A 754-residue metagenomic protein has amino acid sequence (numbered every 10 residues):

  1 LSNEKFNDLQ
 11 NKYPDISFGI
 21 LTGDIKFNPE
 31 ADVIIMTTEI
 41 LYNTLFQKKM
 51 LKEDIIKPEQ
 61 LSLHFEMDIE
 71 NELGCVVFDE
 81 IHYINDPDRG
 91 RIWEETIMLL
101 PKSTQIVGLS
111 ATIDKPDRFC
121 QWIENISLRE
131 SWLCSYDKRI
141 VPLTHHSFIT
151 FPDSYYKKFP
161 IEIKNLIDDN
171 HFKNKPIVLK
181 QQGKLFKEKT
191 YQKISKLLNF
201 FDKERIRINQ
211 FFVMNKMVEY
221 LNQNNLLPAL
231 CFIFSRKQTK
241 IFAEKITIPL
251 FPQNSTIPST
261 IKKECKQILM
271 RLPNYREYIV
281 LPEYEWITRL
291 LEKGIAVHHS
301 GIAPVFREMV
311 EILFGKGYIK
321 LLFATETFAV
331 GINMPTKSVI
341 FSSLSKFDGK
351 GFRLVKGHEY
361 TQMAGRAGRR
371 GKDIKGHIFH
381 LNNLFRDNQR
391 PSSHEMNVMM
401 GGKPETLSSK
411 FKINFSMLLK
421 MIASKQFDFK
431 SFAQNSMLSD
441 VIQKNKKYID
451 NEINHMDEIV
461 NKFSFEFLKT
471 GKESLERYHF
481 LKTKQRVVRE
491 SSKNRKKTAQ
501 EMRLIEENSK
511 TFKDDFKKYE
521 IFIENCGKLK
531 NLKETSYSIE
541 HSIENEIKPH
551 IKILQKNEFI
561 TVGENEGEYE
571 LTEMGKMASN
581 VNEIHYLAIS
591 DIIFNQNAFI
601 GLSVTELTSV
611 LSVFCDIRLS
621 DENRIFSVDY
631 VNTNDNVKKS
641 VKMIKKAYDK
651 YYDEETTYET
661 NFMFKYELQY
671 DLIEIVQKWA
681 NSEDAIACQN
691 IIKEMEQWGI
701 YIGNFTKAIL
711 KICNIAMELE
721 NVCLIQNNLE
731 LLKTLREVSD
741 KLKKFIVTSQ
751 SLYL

Functional and structural regions predicted by a protein language model:
L1-N43, Q47, Q121, W132: Conserved nucleic-acid-binding Ia/Ib motif block in the N-terminal RecA-like helicase ATPase lobe
L1-T22, N209, M214-V218, F232 (+6 more regions): Conserved C-terminal RecA-like helicase domain
K5-F6, N43-K49, I81-E94, R118-F119 (+3 more regions): Conserved ATPase-coupling elements of RecA-like P-loop NTPase cores
E30-F46, K293-R307, L313-N333: Conserved two-lobed SF2 helicase motor
T38-L41, F46-V107: SF2 helicase catalytic motif II
M98, Q105-V107, T112-K245, A296: Conserved interdomain linker/interface between the two RecA-like ATPase lobes of SF2 helicase motors
E292, A296, G301, I312-I319 (+2 more regions): Non-catalytic terminal extensions of ATP-dependent helicases
M334, S338-D348, R353-N397: Conserved segment of the helicase C-terminal RecA-like domain
